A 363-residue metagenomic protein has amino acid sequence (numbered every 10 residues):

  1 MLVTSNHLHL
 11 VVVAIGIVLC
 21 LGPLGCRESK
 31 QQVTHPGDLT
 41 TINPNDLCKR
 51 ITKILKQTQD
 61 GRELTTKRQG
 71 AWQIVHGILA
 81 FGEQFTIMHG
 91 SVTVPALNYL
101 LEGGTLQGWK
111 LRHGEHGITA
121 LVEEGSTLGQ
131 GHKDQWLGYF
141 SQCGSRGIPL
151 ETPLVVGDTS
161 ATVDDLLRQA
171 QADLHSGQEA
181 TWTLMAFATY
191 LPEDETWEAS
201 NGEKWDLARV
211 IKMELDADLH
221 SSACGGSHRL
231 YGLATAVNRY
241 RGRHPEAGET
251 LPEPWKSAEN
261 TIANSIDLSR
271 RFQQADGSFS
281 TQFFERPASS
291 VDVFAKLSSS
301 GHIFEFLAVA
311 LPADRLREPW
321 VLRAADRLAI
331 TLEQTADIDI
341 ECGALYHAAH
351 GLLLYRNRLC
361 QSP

Functional and structural regions predicted by a protein language model:
L2-V12: Bacterial N-terminal signal peptides that target proteins for export
N6-L8, G22, Q31: Serine/proline-rich low-complexity intrinsically disordered segments, especially terminal tails, linkers
V12-G22: Bacterial N-terminal signal peptides
C26-P363: Preference for long, amphipathic alpha-helical scaffolds in soluble/luminal domains and all-alpha bundles
